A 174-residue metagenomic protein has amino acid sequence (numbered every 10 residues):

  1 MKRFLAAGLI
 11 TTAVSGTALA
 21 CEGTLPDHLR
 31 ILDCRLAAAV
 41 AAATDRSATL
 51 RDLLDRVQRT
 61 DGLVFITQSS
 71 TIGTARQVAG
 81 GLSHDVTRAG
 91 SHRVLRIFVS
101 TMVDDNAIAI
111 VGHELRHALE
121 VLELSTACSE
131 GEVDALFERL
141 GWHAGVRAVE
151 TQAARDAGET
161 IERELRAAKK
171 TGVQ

Functional and structural regions predicted by a protein language model:
M1-G8: Bacterial N-terminal signal peptides that target proteins for export
K2, A18-L19: Intrinsic, short, N-terminal disordered tails of RNA polymerase sigma-factor systems
A7, L19-A20: N-terminal secretory targeting signals
A13-T17: N-terminal signal peptide c-region/cleavage motif recognized by signal peptidases
C21, A42, T49-D55, R59 (+3 more regions): Metalloprotease/metallohydrolase-associated module, dominated by Zn2+-dependent proteases
C21-A43: Short N-terminal segments immediately surrounding and downstream of signal-peptide cleavage
L95-V111: Short pre-active-site segment immediately N-terminal to the catalytic Zn-binding motif
L115-G131: Catalytic Zn2+-binding segment of zinc metalloproteases
